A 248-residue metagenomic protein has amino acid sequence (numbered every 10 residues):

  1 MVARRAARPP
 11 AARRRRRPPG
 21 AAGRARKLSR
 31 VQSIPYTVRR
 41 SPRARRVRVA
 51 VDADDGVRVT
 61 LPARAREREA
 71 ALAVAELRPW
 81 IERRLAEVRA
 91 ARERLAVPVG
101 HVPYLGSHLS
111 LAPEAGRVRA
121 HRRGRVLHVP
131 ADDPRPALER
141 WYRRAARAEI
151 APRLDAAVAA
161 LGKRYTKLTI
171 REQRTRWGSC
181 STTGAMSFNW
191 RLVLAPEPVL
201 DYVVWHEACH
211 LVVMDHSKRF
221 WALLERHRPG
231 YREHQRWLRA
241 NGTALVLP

Functional and structural regions predicted by a protein language model:
M1-Y202, L211-P248: Active-site-proximal or metal-binding-adjacent scaffold patches in catalytic folds
E207: Walker B catalytic acidic pair
